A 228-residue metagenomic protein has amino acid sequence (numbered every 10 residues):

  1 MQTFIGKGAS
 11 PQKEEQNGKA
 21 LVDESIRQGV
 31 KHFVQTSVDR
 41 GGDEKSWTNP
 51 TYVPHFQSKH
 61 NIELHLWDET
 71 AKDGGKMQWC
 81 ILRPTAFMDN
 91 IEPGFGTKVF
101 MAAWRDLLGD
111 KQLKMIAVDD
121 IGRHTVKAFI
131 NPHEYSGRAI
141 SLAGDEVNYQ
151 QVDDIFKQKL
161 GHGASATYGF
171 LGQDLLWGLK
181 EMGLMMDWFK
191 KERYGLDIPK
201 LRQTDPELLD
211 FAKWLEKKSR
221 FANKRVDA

Functional and structural regions predicted by a protein language model:
M1-Q28, G42-K45: NAD(P)H-binding glycine-rich loop region in Rossmannoid oxidoreductase-like domains and their noncatalytic homologs
Q2-K7, I81, I198-P199: Short glycine/proline- and acidic residue-enriched helix-loop micro-motifs that form flexible lids or anion-recognition
K13, N17, P54-S58, P206 (+1 more regions): Soluble or luminal CAZymes and related metallo-dependent hydrolases
G18, K59, M182-M185: A general structural signal for well-ordered alpha-helical segments in protein cores
K19-V22, V118-V126, L208-E216: Short, amphipathic alpha-helical "lid/cap" segments that border enzyme active or binding sites
Q28-H32, D39-H162, D174-G178: Oxidoreductase cofactor-interface core, primarily capturing Rossmann-like NAD(P)-dependent enzymes
Y135, G169-A228: A hydrophobic C-terminal alpha-helical subdomain
S165-A166: N-terminal transition regions in large eukaryotic proteins
